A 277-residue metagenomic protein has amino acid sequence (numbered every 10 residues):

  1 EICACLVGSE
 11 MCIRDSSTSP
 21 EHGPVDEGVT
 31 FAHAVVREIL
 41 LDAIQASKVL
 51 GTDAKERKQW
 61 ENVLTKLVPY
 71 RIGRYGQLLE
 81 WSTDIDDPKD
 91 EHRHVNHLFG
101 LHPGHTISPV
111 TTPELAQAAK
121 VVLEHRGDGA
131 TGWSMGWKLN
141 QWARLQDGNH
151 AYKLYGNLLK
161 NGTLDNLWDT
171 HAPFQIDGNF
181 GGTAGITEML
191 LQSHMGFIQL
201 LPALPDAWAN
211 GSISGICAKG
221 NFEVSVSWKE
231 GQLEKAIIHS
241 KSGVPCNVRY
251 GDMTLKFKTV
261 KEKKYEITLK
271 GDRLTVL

Functional and structural regions predicted by a protein language model:
E1-I13: Single conserved hydrophobic/aromatic residue that forms the stacking wall/gate of nucleotide- or nucleobase-binding
A4-C5, T131, V226, H239: Generic structural signal for beta-strand residues in well-ordered domains
S9, S16-F31: Aromatic- and carboxylate-enriched substrate-binding clefts and catalytic-loop regions of carbohydrate-active enzymes
S16-S17, D84, G104-T106, K229 (+2 more regions): Structured loops at beta-to-helix junctions and adjacent beta-edge loops in soluble globular domains
S17, R57-T65, L201-W208: A glycine-rich phosphate-binding loop feature that marks nucleotide/adenosyl-phosphate handling sites
V25, E91-R93, S214-C217: Short Gly/Pro-enriched turn/cap motifs at secondary-structure boundaries
V29-F197, E234: Active-site core of glycosidic bond-cleaving carbohydrate-active enzymes
N149-L277: Non-catalytic C-terminal accessory modules of carbohydrate-active enzymes
